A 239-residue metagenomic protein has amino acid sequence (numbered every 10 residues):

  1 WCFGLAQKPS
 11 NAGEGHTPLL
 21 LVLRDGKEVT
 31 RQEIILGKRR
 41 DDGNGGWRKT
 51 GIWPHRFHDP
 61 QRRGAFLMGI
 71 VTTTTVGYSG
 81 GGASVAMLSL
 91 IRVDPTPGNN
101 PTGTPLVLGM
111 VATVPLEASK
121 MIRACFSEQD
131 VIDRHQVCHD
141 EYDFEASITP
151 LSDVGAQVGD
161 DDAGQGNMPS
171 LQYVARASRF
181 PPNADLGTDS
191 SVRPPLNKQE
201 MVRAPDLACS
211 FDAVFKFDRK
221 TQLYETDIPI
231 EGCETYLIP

Functional and structural regions predicted by a protein language model:
C2-M68, T72-V76: Short N-terminal edge-element motif at the start of the domain
V22-R24, R92-P95: Residue-level signal for short segments within beta-strands and strand-turn junctions of well-structured beta-sheet
G51, F57-S89, P105-E117: Eukaryote-skewed repeat-based solenoidal scaffolds used as protein-protein interaction platforms, primarily
G81-M87, V93-P239: Acidic, small-residue rich beta-repeat scaffolds with periodic aromatic anchors
